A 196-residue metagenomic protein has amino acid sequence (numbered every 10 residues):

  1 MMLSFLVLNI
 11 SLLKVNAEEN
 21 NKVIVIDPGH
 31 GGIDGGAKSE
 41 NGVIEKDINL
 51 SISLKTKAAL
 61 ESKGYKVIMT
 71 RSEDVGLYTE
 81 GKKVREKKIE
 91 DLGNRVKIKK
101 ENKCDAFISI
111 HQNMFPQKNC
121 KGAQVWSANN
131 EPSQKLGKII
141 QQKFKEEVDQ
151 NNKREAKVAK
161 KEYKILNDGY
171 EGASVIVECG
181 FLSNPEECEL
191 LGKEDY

Functional and structural regions predicted by a protein language model:
M1-N9: Bacterial N-terminal signal peptides
L8-N20: Sec-dependent signal peptide cleavage junction
E19-N21, L50-Y196: Active-site-proximal helix/loop segments of hydrolytic enzymes
K22-G42: Short glycine-rich His-centered loop
S39-D47, E186: Periplasmic OmpA-like peptidoglycan-binding domain that tethers envelope proteins to the cell wall
